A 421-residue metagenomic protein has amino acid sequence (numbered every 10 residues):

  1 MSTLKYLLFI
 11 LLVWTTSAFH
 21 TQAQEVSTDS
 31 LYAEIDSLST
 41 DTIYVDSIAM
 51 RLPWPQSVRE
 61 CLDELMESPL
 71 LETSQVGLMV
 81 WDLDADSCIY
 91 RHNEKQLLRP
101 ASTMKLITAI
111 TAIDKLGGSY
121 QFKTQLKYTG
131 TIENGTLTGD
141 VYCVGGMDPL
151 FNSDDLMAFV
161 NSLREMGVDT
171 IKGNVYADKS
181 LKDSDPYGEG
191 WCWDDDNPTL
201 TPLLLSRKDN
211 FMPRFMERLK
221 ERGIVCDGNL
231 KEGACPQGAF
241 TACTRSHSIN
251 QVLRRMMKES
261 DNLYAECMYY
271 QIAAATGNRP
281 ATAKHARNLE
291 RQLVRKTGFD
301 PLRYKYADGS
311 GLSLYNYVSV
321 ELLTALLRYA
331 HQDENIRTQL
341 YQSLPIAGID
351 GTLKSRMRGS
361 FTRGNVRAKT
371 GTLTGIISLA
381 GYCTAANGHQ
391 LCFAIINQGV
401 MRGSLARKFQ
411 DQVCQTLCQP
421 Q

Functional and structural regions predicted by a protein language model:
M1-S30, S37: Bacterial Sec-dependent N-terminal signal peptides
Q24-D84, C88-L97, N161-M166: Beta-lactamase-like hydrolase cores
M50, T124-G130, T136-L219, H247-L289 (+1 more regions): Active-site-adjacent helix/loop patches that line small-molecule binding or acyl-intermediate pockets
T73-Q75, N93-K95, A101-M104, S119-Q121 (+7 more regions): Extracytoplasmic
G77-W81, I89-R91, T108, D140-V144 (+5 more regions): Soluble periplasmic/extracytoplasmic beta-strand elements of cell-envelope proteins
D86, P100-G118, V175, R214-R218 (+2 more regions): Active-site SXXK
K208-Y341: A small/polar active-site loop signature that marks catalytic segments
K305-Q421: C-terminal soluble interaction/assembly domains
